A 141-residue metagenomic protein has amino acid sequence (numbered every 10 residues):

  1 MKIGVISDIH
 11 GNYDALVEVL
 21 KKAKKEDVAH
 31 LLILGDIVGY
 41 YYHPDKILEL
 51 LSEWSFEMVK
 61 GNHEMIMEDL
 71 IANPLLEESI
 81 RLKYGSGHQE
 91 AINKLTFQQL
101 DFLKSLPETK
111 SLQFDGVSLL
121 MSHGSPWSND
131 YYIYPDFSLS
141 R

Functional and structural regions predicted by a protein language model:
M1-F56: N-terminal active-site segment of His-dependent metallophosphoesterases
M1-H10, A29, T109-L120, G124-W127: Mobile, glycine- and charge-enriched loop segments and immediately flanking short secondary-structure elements within
D8, D36, N62-E64, H123: Acidic active-site catalytic centers that drive phospho-/nucleotidyl reactions and related ester hydrolyses
D14, Y42, M67-E68, N129: Conserved protein kinase catalytic core
G35, A91, D130: Conserved short-loop catalytic and cofactor-binding motifs
W54-L112, V117-M121, I133-R141: Active-site neighborhood of divalent metal-dependent phosphoester bond hydrolases
